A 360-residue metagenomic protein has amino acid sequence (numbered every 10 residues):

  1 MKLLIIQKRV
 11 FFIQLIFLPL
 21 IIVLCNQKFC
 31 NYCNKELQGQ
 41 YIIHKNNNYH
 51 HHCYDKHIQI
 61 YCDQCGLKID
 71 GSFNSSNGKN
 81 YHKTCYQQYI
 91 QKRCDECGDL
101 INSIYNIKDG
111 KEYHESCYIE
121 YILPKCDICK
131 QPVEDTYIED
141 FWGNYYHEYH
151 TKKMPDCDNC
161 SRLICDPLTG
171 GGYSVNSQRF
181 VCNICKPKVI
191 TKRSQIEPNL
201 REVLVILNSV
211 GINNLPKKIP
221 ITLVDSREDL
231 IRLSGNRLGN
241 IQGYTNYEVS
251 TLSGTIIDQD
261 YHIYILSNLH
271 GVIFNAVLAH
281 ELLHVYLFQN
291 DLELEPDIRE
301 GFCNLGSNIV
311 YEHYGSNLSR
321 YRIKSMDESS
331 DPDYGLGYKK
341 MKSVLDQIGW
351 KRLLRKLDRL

Functional and structural regions predicted by a protein language model:
K2-C25: Classical Sec-dependent N-terminal signal peptides that target proteins to the secretory pathway
I22-I212: N-terminal low-structure segments adjacent to metalloprotease catalytic domains across cellular compartments
L123, T151-D166, G172-Y173, I212 (+1 more regions): Pan-zinc metallopeptidase signature
R179, V205, D229-E248, N268 (+3 more regions): Cys/His-rich zinc-coordinating modules
K192-Y261: Auxiliary, metal-adjacent structural segments of Zn-dependent hydrolase domains
L207, A276-N290, E300-N304, N308: Active-site recognition of the HExxH zinc-binding catalytic motif
I257-L278, N290-E295: Short pre-active-site segment immediately N-terminal to the catalytic Zn-binding motif
L292-Y334: Post-HExxH zinc-binding segment in Zn-dependent metallohydrolases
